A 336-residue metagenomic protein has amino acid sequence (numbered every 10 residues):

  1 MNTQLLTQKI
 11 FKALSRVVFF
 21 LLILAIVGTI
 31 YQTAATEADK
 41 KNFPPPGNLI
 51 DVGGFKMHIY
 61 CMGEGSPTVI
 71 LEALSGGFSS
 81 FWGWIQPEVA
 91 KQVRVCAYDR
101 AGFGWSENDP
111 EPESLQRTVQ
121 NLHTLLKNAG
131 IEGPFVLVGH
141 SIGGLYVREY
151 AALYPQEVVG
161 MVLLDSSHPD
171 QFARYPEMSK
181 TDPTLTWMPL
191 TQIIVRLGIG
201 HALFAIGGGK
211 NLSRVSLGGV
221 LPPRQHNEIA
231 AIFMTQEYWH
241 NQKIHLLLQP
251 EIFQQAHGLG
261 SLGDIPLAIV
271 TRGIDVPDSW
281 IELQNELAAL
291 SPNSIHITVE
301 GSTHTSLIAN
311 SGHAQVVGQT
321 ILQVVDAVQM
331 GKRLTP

Functional and structural regions predicted by a protein language model:
N2-T68, K91-V93, V325-P336: Alpha/beta-hydrolase fold catalytic core
F55-W105: Conserved HGGG/HGGXW glycine-rich cap/lid loop of the alpha/beta-hydrolase fold
Y60-M62, R100-V138, Y154: Active-site loop/oxyanion-hole signature of alpha/beta-hydrolase fold enzymes
I70-L74, H140, D165, R272: The conserved beta1-alpha1 loop
G133-E177: Conserved hydrolase catalytic core segment
L164-L197: Flexible "cap/lid" loop of the alpha/beta hydrolase fold
L221-T298: Conserved serine/cysteine hydrolase catalytic core
P292-P336: Catalytic active-site module of serine/aspartate enzymes centered on a nucleophile-bearing elbow/loop
